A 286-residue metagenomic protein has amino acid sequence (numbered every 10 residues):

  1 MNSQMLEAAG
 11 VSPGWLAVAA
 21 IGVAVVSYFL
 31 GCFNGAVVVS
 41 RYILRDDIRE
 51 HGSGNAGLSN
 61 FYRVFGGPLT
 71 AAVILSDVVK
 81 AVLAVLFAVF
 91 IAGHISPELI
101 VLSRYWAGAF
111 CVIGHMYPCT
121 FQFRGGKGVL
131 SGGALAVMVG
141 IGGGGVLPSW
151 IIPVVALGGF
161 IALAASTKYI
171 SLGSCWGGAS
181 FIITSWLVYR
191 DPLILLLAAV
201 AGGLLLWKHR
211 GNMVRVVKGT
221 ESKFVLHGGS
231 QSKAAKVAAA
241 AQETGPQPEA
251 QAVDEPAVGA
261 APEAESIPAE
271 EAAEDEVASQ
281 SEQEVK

Functional and structural regions predicted by a protein language model:
M1-V18: Short, strongly hydrophobic alpha-helical membrane anchors
A17, I21-V25, A71, V101-A109 (+5 more regions): Hydrophobic alpha-helical transmembrane segments
A36-V39, N60, V112-R124, G159-T167 (+1 more regions): C-terminal ends of transmembrane helices
V37-T70, G125, R210, V214-S232: Cytosolic, membrane-interface loops and tails of multi-pass inner-membrane proteins
D46-L58, T120-G133, V137, L147-S149 (+1 more regions): Short, non-helical or kinked segments that cap or interrupt transmembrane helices
Y62-F65, F110, V129-S166, A179-V188: Interfacial segments of multi-pass membrane proteins
R63-F90: Multi-pass membrane catalytic core of lipid/isoprenoid biosynthesis enzymes
P248-K286: Long, low-complexity, intrinsically disordered segments
